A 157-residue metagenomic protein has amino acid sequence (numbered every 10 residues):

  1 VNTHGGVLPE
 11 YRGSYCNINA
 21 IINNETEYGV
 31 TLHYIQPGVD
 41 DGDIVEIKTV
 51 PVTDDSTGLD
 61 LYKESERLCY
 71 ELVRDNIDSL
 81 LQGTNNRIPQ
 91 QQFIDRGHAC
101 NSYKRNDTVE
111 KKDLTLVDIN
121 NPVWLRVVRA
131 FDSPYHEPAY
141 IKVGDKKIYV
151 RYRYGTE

Functional and structural regions predicted by a protein language model:
V1-N101, K111: Donor/substrate-binding cores of folate-linked one-carbon enzymes
N85-E157: Internal anion-binding site segments
